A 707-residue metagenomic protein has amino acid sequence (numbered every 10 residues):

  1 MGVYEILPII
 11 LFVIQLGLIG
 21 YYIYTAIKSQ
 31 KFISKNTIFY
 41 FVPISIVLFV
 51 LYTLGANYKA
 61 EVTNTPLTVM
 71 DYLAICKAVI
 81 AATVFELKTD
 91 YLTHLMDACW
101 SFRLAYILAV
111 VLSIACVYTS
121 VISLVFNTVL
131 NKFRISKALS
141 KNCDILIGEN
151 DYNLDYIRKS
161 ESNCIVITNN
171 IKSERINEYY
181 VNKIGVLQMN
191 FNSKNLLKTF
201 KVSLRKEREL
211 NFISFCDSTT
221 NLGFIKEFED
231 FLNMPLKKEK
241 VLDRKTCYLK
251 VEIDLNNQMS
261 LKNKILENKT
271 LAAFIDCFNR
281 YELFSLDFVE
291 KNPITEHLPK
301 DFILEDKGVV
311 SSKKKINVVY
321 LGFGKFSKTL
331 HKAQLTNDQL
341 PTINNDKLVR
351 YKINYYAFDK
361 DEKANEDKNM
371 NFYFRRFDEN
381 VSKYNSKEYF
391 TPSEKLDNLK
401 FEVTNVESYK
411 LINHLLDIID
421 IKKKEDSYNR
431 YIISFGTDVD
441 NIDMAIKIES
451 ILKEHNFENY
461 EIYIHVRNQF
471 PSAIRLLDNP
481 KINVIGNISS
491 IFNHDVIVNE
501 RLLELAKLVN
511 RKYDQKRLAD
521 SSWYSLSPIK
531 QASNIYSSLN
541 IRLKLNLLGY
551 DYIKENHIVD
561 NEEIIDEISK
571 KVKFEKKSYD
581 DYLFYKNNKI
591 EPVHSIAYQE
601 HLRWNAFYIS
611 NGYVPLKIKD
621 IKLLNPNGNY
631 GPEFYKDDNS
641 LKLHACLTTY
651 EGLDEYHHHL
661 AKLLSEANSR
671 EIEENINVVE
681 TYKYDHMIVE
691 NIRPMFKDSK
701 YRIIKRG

Functional and structural regions predicted by a protein language model:
G2-L48, Y58-Y72, A81, D90-V110 (+11 more regions): Cytosolic regulatory regions of ion transport systems
Y52-A56: Alpha-helical transmembrane segments of multi-pass membrane proteins
S610, F634, N639-A645: Active-site-proximal, well-structured secondary-structure segments within enzyme catalytic domains
G612-I618, P632-Y635: Short acidic, glycine/proline-enriched loop segments that cap or flank alpha-helices
L623, G628-Y635: An amphipathic alpha-helical core segment
